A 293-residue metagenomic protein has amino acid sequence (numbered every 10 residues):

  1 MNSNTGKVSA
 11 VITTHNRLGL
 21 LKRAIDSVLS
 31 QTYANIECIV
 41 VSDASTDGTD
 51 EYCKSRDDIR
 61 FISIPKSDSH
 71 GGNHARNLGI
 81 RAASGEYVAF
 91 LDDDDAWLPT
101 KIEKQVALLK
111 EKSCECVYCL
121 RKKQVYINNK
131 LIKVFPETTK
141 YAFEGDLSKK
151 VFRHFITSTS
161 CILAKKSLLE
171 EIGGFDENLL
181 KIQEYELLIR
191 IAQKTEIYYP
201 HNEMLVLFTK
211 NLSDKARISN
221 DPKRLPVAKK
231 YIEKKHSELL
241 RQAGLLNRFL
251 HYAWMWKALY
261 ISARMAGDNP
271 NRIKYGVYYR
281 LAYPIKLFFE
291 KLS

Functional and structural regions predicted by a protein language model:
M1-L29: N-proximal low-complexity "stem/linker" segments adjacent to membrane-targeting elements
K22, D47-S55, A96, T100: Acidic helix N-cap motif at the loop->helix transition within catalytic regions of sugar-transfer enzymes
S27, A34, S42-E51, K66 (+1 more regions): A conserved acidic beta->alpha catalytic loop
K66-A83: Glycine-rich, basic loop-to-helix element that forms the pyrophosphate-binding segment of sugar-nucleotide handling
V88: Short aromatic/hydrophobic "clamp" motif used to bind/position activated sugar donors
T100-V134: Conserved donor NDP-sugar-binding/catalytic core segment of glycosyltransferases
Y141-K229: Conserved nucleotide-sugar donor-binding catalytic segment
E186, Q193, N202-S293: C-terminal subregions of glycosyltransferases and related glycan-biosynthesis enzymes
